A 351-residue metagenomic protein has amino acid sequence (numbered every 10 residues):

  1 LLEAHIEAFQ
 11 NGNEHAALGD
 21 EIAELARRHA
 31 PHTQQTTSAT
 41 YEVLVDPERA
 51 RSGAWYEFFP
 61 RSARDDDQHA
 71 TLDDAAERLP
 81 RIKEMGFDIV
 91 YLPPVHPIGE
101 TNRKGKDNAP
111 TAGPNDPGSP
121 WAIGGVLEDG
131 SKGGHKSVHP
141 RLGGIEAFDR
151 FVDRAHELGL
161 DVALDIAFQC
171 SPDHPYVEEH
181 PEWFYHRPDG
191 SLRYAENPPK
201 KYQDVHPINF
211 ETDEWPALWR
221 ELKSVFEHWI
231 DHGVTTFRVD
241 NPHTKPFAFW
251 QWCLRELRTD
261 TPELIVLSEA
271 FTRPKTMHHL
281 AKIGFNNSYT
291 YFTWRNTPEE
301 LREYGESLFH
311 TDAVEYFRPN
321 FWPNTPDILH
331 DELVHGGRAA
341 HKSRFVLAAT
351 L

Functional and structural regions predicted by a protein language model:
L2-I89, L127-E128: An acidic-aromatic substrate-binding cleft motif
L44-V45, A76-V90, V152-H156, S307-D312 (+1 more regions): Short amphipathic alpha-helices and their capping/turn segments at secondary-structure boundaries
S52-E57, S62-A70, I98-F151, E178-P216: Aromatic- and acidic-residue-enriched carbohydrate-binding clefts of CAZyme catalytic domains
A54-Y56, V90-L92, V162-L164, F237 (+3 more regions): Hydrophobic faces of well-ordered beta-strands that scaffold small-molecule active sites in alpha/beta enzyme cores
R61, V95-P97, A167-S171, P242-T244 (+3 more regions): Active-site beta-loop-alpha junctions enriched in small/polar residues
L79-H96, L127-Y194, E214-V239: Substrate-binding cleft of carbohydrate-active enzyme catalytic domains
F226, H243, T311-L351: Active-site-proximal substrate-binding groove within the catalytic cores of carbohydrate-active enzymes
D240-P319, G336: Active-site-proximal helices and loops of the catalytic beta/alpha 8
